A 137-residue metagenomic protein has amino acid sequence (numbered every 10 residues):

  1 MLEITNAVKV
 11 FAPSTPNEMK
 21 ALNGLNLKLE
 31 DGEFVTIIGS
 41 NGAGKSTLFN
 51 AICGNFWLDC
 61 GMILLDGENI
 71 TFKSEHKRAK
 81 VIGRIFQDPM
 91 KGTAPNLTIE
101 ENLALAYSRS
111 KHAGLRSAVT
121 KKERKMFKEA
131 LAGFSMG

Functional and structural regions predicted by a protein language model:
M1-I4, K9-G24, S74: A short, flexible loop at the N-terminus of ABC-type nucleotide-binding domains that lies
T15, W57, N69-G83, K91 (+2 more regions): ABC ATPase NBD coupling module
I38-S40: The feature captures the beta-strand-to-loop junction immediately N-terminal to the Walker
C53: Helix-to-loop junction immediately C-terminal to a conserved catalytic motif
G61-N69, L131: Conserved ABC transporter NBD signature motif
N96-H112: Q-loop/switch helix immediately C-terminal to the Walker
V119-G137: Conserved ABC ATPase "signature" region
